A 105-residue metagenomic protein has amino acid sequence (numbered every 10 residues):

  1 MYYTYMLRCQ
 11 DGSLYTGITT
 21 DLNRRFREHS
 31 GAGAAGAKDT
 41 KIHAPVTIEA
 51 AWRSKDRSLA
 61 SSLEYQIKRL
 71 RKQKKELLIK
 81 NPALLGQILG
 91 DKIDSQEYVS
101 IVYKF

Functional and structural regions predicted by a protein language model:
M1-F105: Structure-specific nucleic-acid interaction/processing domains
